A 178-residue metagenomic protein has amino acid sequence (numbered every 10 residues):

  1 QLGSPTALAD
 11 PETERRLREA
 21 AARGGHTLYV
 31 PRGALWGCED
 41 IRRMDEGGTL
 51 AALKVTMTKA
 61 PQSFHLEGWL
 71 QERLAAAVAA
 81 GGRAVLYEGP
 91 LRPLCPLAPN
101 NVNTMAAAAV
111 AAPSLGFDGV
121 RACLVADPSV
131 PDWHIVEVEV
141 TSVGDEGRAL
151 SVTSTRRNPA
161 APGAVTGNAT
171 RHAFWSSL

Functional and structural regions predicted by a protein language model:
Q1-L2, G89: Conserved acidic functional residues
G3-T27: Rossmann-fold NAD(P)-binding glycine/threonine-rich loop
H26-L178: Active-site-lining helix/loop region of Rossmann-like oxidoreductase modules
